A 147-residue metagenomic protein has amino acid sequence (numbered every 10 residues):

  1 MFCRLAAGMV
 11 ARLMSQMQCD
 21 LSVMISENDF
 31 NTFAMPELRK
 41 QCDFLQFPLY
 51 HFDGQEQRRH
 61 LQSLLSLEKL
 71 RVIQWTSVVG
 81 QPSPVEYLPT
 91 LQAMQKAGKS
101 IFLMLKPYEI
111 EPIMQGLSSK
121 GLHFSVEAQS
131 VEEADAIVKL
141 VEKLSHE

Functional and structural regions predicted by a protein language model:
M1-E147: Active-site loop segments of alpha/beta catalytic cores
